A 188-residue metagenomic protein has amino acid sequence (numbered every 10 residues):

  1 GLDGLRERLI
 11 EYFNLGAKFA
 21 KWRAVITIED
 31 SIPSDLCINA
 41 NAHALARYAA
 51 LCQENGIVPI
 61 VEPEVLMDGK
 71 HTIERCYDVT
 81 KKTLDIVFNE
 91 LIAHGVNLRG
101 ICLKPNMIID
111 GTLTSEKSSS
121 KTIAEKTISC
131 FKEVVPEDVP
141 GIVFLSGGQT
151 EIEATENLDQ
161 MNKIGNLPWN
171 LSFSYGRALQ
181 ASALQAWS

Functional and structural regions predicted by a protein language model:
G1-R8, S34-Y48, K81-K82: Glycine-rich anion/phosphate-binding loops
D3-S31: Long, hydrophobic/aromatic-enriched structural stretches that serve as scaffold segments
N14-K18, R47-I60, I86-N97: Secondary-structure boundary elements
F19-A24, G56-L66, V96-N106: Short beta-strand segments at enzyme active-site cores
A24-C37, V65-H71, I108, T112 (+1 more regions): Glycine-rich, proline-tolerant flexible connector loops at the mouths of alpha/beta enzymes
L45, V58-P59, P63-H71, V79 (+1 more regions): Conserved anion-binding
H71-S188: Active-site capping/gating regions of soluble enzymes
